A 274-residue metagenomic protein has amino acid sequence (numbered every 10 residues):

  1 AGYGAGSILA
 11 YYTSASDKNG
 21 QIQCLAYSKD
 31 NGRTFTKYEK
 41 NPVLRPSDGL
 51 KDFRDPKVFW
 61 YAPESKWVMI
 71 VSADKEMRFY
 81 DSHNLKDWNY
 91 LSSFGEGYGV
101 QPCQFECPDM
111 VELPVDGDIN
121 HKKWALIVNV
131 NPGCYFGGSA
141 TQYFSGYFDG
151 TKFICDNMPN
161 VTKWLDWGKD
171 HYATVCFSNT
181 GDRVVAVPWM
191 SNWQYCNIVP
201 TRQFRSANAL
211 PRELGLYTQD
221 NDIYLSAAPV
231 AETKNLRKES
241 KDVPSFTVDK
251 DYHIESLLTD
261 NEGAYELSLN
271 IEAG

Functional and structural regions predicted by a protein language model:
A1-K18, I22-A26, E39-D48, D52-Y80 (+5 more regions): Hydrophobic core segments of beta-strands in well-ordered, beta-rich domains
A1-Y3, G32-W60, V71, N89-E112 (+3 more regions): Surface loop/turn signatures of beta-propeller and other carbohydrate-active proteins
G4, N19-G20, D52, Q104 (+6 more regions): A short, structural micro-pattern
S16, Y27-F35, M77, K86 (+5 more regions): A generic secondary-structure signal for well-formed alpha-helical elements
I22-N31, Y80-N84, G138-T151, T201-L216: Beta-propeller blade signature
G32, S65, N221-D222: Detector for glycine-centered tight turns/loop "hinges" at secondary-structure junctions
L113-G117, W124-A125, N131-P132, F136-K152: Acidic, glycine-rich loop-and-beta core segments that form the ion-binding/anion-interacting portion of active sites
I119, Y147-K169, A173-G274: Beta-rich accessory regions
